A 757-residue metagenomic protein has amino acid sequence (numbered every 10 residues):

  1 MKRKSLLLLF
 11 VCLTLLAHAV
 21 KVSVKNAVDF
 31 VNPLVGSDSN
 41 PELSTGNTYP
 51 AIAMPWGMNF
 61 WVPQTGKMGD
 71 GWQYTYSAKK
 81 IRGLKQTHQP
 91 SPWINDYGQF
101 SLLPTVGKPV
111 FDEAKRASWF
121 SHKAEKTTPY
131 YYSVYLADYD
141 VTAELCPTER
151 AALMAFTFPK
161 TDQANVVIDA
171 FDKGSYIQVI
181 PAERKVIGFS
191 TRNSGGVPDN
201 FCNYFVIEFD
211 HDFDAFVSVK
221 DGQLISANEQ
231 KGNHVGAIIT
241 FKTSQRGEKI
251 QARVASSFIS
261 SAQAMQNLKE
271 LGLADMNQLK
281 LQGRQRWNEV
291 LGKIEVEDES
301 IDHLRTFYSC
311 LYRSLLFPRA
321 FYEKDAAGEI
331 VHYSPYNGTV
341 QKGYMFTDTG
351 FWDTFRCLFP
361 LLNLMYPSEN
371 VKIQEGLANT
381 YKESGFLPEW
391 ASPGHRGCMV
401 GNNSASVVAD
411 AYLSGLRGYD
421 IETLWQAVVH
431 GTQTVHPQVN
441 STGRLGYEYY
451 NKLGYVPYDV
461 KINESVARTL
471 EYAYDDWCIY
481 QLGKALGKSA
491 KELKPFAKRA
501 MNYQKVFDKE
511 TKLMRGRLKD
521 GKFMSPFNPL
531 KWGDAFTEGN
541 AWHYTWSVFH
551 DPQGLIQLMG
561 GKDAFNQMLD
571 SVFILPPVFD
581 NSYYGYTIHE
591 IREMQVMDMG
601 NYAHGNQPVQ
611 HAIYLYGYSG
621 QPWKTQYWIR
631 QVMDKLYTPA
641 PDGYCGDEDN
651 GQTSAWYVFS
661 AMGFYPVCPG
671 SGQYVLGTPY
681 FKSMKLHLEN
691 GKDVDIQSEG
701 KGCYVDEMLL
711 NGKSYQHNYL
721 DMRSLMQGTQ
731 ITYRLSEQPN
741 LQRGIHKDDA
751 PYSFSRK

Functional and structural regions predicted by a protein language model:
M1-V22: Bacterial Sec-dependent N-terminal signal peptides
V20-F359, N363-S406, Y412-L470, C478 (+8 more regions): Accessory carbohydrate-recognition regions in carbohydrate-active enzymes
D475: ATP-dependent phospho-/nucleotidyl transfer catalytic cores
P679-F681, K701-Y704: Short coil-to-beta strand junction motifs in C2/discoidin
D693-K701: Short aromatic-glycine motifs in intrinsically disordered, low-complexity regions
